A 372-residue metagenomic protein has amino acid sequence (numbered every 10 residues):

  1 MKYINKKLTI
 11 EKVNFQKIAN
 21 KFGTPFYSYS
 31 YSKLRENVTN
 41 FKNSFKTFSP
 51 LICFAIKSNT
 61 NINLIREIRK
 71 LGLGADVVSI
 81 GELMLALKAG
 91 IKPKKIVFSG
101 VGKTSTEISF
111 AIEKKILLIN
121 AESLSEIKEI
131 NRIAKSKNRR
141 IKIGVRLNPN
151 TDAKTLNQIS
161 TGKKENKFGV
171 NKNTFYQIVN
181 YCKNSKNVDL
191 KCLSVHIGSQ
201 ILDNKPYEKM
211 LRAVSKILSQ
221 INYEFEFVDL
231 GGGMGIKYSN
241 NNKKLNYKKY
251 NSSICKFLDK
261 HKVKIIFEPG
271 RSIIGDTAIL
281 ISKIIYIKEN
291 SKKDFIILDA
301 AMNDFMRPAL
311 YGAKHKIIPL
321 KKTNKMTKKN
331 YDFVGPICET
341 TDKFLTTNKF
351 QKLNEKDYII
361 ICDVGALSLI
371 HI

Functional and structural regions predicted by a protein language model:
M1-I141, N180-L190, S219-E224: A charged N-terminal "starter" segment
M1-K6, E107, S125-I127, R132 (+4 more regions): Active-site neighborhoods and metal-handling regions in enzymes and metal-associated proteins
A19, S253, K262-L369: Charged (often Lys/Glu-rich) extended helix/loop segments that serve as interaction or gating elements
A55, K142-N148, S194-H196, D229-G231 (+2 more regions): Short beta-strand segments
I56-T60, G81-E82, G102-T104, S123-S125 (+6 more regions): Active-site-proximal loop/turn and secondary-structure-junction residues that shape catalytic pockets, frequently
T60-N63, L85, D152-A153, S199-D203 (+5 more regions): Flexible loop/turn segments at secondary-structure boundaries
P149-I287: Active-site loop/helix belt of alpha/beta enzymes
